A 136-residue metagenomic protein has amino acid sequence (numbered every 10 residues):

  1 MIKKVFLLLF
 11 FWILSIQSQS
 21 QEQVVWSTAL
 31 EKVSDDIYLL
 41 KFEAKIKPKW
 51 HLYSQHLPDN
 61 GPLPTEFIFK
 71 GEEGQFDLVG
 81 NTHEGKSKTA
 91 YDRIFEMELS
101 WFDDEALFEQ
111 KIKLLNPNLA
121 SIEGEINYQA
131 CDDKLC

Functional and structural regions predicted by a protein language model:
M1-I2, Q17: Intrinsically disordered, low-complexity sequence elements enriched in Ser/Thr/Gly/Pro
I2-L8: Sec-dependent signal peptide recognition, specifically the positively charged N-region followed immediately by
F10-S18: Hydrophobic h-region of N-terminal signal peptides that target proteins for export in Gram-negative bacteria
S18-L135: Extracellular/lumen-exposed scaffold segments
